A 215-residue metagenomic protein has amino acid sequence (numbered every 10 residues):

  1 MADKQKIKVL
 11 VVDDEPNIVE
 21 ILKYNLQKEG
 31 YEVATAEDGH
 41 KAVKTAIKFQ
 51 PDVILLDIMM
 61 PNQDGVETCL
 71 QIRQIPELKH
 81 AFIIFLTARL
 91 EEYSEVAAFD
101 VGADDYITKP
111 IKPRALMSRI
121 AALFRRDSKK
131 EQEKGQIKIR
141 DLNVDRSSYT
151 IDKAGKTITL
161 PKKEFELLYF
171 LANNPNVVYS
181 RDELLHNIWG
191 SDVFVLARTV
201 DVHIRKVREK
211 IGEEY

Functional and structural regions predicted by a protein language model:
I7-K8, A122-V178, D182: Short, Lys/Arg-enriched segments at the junction into DNA-binding effector domains of transcriptional regulators
E20-K28: Charged docking surfaces used in two-component/phosphorelay signaling
G30-E37, T45: Short hydrophobic/Thr-rich beta-strand motif most characteristic of the beta2 strand and flanking loop of CheY-like
F49-L55: Active-site beta3 strand of CheY-like receiver
M60: Receiver (REC) domain active-site loop signature in two-component systems and cognate sites in sensor histidine kinases
L70-I75, H80-K138: Basic, amphipathic DNA-recognition helix from helix-turn-helix-like DNA-binding domains
K134, T159, V202-I204, R208-Y215: DNA-binding patch around the recognition helix
